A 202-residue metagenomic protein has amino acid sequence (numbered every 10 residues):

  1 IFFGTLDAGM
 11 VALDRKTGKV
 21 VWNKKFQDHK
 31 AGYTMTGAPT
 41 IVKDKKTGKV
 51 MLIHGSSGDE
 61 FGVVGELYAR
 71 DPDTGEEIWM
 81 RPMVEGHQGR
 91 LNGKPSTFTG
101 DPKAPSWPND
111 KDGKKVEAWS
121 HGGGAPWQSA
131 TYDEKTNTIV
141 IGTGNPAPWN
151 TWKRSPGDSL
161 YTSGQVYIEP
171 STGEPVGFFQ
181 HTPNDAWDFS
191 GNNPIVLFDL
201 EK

Functional and structural regions predicted by a protein language model:
I1-K202: Noncatalytic, solvent-exposed loop/strand surfaces of beta-propeller-type extracellular/periplasmic domains
